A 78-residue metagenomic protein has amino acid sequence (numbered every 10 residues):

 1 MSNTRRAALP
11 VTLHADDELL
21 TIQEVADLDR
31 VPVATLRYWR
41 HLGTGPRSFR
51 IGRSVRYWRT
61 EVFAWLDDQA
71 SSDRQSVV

Functional and structural regions predicted by a protein language model:
S2-Y38: Polyanion-binding surface elements
I22, L28-R59, V77: Major-groove DNA-recognition helix of helix-turn-helix-type DNA-binding domains
T60-V78: A short, Lys/Arg-enriched interface patch at domain edges and termini
